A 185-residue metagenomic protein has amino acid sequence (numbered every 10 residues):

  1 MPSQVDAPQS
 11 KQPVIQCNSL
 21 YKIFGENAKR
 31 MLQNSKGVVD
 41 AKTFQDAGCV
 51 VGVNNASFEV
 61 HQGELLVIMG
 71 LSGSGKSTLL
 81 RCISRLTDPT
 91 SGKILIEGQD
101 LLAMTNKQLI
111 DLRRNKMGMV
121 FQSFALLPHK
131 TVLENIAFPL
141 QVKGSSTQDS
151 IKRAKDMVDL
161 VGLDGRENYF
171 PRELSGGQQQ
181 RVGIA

Functional and structural regions predicted by a protein language model:
Q16, Q33-K42, E97-D100, Q141 (+1 more regions): Conserved ABC ATPase "signature" region
T43-A47, L101-G118, T147-Q148: ABC ATPase NBD coupling module
S84: Helix-to-loop junction immediately C-terminal to a conserved catalytic motif
T105, L133, S146, D159 (+1 more regions): Signature (C-motif/LSGGQ) region and adjacent switch/coupling loops of ABC-type ATPase nucleotide-binding domains
K130-A137: Short coil-to-helix segment of the ABC ATPase nucleotide-binding domain corresponding to the Q-loop/switch region
F170-L174, Q178-Q180: Conserved ABC ATPase signature
I184: Hydrophobic anchor residue at the start of the ABC signature
